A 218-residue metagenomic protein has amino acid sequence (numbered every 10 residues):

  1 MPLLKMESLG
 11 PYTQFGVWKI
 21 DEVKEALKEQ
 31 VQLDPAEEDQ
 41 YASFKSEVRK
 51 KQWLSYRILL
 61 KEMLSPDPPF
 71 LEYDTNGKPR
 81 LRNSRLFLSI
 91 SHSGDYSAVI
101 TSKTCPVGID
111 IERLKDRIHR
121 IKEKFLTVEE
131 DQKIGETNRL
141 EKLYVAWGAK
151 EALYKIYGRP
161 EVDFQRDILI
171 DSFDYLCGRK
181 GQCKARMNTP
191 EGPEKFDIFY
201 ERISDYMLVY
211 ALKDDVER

Functional and structural regions predicted by a protein language model:
M1-R218: Core catalytic alpha/beta fold that binds nucleotide/phospho-ligands
